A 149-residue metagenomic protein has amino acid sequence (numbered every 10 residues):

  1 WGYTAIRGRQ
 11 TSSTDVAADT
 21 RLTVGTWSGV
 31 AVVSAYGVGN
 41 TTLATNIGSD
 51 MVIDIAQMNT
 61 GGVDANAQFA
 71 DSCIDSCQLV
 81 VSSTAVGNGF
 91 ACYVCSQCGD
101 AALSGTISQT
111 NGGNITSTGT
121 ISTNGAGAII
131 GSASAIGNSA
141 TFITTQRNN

Functional and structural regions predicted by a protein language model:
W1-N149: Low-complexity repeat regions of mature extracellularly deployed or surface/particle-associated proteins
